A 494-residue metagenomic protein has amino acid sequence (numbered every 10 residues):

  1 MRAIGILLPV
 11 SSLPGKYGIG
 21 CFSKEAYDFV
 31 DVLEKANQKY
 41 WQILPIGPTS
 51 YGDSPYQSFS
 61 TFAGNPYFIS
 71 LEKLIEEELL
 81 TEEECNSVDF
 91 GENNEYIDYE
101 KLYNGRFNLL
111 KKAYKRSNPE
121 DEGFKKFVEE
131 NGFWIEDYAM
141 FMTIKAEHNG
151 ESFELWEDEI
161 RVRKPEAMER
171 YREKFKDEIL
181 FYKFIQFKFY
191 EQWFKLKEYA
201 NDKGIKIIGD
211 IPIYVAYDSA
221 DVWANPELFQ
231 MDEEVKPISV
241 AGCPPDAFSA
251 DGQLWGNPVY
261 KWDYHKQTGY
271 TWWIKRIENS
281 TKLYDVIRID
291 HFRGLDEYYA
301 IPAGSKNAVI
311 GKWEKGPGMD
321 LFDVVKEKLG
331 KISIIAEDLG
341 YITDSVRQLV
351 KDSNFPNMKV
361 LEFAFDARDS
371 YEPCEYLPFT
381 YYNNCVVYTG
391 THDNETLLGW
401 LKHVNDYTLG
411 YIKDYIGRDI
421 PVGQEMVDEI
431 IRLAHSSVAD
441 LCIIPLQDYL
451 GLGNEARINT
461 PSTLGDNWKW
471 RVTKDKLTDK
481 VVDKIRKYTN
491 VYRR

Functional and structural regions predicted by a protein language model:
M1-S11, K24-Y27: N-terminal regions that are enriched for targeting/export leaders and immediately downstream pro/stem segments
L7-P9, G15, D53-Q186, Y190 (+4 more regions): Alpha-amylase-like alpha-glycosidases and glucanotransferases acting on alpha-linked glucans and related
K24-T49, L283-Y284: Catalytic domains of carbohydrate-active enzymes, especially glycoside hydrolases
E34, W193-N201, K326, V350-K351: Surface-exposed amphipathic alpha-helices with a cationic face
K35, I160, W470, V481 (+2 more regions): Domain-scale activation on soluble regions of proteins
L44, K206-I208, P212, V286 (+1 more regions): Outer-envelope exported proteins of Gram-negative bacteria
Y182-V215: Conserved, well-ordered alpha-helix/loop/beta-strand core segments that scaffold catalytic motifs
